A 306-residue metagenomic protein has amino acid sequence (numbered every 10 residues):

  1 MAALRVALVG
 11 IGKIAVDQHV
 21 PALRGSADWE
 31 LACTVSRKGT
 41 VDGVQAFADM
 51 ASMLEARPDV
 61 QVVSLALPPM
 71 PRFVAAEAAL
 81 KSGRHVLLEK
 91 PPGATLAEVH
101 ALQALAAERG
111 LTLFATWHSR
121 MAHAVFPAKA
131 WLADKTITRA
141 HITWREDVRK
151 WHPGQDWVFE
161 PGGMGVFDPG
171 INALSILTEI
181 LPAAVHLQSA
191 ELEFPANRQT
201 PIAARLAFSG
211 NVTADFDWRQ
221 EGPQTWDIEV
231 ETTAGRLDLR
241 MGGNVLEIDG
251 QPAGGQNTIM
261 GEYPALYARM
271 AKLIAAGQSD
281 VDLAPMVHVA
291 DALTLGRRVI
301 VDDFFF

Functional and structural regions predicted by a protein language model:
M1, S52, V62-L65, R269-F306: C-terminal helix-rich "cap/oligomerization" subdomain common to oxidoreductases
M1-D42, F306: N-terminal Rossmann-like dinucleotide-binding module
V44-Q103: Beta-loop-alpha module in the N-terminal Rossmann-like domain of NAD(P)-dependent dehydrogenases, especially those
V63, A140, V212: Receiver (REC) domain switch-region micro-motif
L88-E89, L113-A115, L239: Hydrophobic residues in well-ordered beta-strands that form the structural core
G93-W151: A contiguous active-site-proximal alpha/beta segment in oxidoreductase catalytic domains
P153-T225, V287-H288: Rossmann-like dinucleotide-binding domain that binds NAD(P)(H)
F194-Q199, S209-K272, Q278-L283: NAD(P)-dinucleotide binding in Rossmann-like oxidoreductases
